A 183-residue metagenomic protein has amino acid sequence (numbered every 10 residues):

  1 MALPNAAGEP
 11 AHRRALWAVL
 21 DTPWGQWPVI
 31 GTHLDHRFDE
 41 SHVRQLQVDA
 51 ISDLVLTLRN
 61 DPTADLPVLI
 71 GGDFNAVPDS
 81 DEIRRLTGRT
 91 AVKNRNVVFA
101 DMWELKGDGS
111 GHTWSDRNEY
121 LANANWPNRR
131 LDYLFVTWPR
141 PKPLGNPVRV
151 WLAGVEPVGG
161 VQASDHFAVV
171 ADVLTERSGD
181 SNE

Functional and structural regions predicted by a protein language model:
M1-H36: Structured beta-strand-rich core segments of catalytic domains in phosphoester-bond hydrolases
G8-A18, Q45-Q47, N94-V98: Phosphate-binding glycine-rich loops and adjacent basic patches that engage nucleotide phosphates, nucleic-acid
P10-A11, S41, P127: Short alpha-helical segments used as structural interaction elements across diverse proteins
W17-I30, S41-R84: His/acidic metal-ligating clusters that form di-metal
H33, D73, H166: Histidine-centered divalent metal-coordination motifs
H36, Q47-A50, F135, A168-V169: Hydrophobic side chains within alpha-helical segments
R37-E40, G111-T113: A short acidic, helix-capping loop that chelates divalent metal ions and anchors anionic groups
L56-V68, A76-E183: Metal-dependent phosphoester-hydrolase catalytic domains
